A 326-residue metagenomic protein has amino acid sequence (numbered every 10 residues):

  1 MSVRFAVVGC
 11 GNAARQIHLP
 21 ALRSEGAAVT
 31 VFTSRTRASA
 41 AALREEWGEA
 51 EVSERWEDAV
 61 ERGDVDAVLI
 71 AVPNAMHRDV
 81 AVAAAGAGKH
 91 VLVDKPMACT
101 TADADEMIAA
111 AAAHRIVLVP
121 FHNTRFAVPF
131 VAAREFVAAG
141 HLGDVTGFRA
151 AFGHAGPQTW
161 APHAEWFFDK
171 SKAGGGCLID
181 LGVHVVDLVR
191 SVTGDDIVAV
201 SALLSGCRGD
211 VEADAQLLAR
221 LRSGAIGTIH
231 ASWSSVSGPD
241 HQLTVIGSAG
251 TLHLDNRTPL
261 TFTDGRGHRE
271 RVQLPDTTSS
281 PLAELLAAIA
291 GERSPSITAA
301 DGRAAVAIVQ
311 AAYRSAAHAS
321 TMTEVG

Functional and structural regions predicted by a protein language model:
M1, V7, A27, A67-L69 (+3 more regions): C-terminal helix-rich "cap/oligomerization" subdomain common to oxidoreductases
M1-W47: N-terminal Rossmann-like dinucleotide-binding module
A14, E54, I70, V93 (+2 more regions): Hydrophobic residues in well-ordered beta-strands that form the structural core
T36, W47-A110: Beta-loop-alpha module in the N-terminal Rossmann-like domain of NAD(P)-dependent dehydrogenases, especially those
E106-T124, G143-G147: Rossmann-fold dehydrogenase core element
N123, H241-A307, M322-G326: C-terminal glycine/acidic-rich active-site capping loop/insertion
T124-L203, R208, A319: Predominantly a Rossmann-like dinucleotide-binding segment in NAD(P)-dependent oxidoreductases
D187-R257, L282-R293: Contiguous beta-strand/loop segments that form the cofactor/metal-binding neighborhood of enzyme cores
